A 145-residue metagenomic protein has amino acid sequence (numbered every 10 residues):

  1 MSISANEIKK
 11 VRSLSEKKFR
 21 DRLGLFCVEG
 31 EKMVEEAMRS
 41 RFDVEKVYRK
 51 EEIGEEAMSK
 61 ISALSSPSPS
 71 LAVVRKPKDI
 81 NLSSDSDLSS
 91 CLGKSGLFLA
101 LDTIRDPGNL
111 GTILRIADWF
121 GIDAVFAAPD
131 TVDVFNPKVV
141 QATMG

Functional and structural regions predicted by a protein language model:
M1-R49, T131-V132: Boundary-proximal intrinsically disordered activation/regulatory segments immediately upstream of a helical core
I8-V11, V34, M58, P67-S70 (+1 more regions): A general structural signal for well-ordered alpha-helical segments in protein cores
K17-K18, I61-L64, L88: Short secondary-structure boundary/capping segments
G24-L25, E45-K46, P69-A72, G96-L99 (+1 more regions): Structural motif
G30, A72, V140: A residue-level signal for conserved active-site and pocket-lining positions in enzyme catalytic cores
R39, G93-G145: RNA substrate-binding interface of SAM-dependent RNA methyltransferases
E52-K78: Glycine/small-residue-rich loop that forms an oxyanion/phosphate-binding "nest" at active or ligand-binding sites
L82-L97: Intrinsic disorder/low-complexity segments
